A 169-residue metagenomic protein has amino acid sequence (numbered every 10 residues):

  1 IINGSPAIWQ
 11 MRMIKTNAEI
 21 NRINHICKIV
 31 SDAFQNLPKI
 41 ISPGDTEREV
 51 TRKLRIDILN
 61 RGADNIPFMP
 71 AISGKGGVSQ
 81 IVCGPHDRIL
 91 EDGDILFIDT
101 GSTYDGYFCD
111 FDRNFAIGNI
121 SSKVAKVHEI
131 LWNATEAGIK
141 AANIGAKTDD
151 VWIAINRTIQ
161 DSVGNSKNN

Functional and structural regions predicted by a protein language model:
I1-N169: Active-site neighborhoods and metal-handling regions in enzymes and metal-associated proteins
